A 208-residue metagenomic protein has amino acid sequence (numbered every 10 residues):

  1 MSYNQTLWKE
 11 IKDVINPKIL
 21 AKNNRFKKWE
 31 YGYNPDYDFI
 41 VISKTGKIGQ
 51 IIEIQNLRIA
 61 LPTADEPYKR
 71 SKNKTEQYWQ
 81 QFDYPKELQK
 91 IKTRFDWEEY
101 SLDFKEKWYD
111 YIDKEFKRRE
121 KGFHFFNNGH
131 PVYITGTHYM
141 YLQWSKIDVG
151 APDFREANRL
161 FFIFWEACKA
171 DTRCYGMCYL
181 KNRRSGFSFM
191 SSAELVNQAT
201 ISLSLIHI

Functional and structural regions predicted by a protein language model:
M1-I206: Phosphate/NTP-binding elements of NTP-utilizing enzymes
